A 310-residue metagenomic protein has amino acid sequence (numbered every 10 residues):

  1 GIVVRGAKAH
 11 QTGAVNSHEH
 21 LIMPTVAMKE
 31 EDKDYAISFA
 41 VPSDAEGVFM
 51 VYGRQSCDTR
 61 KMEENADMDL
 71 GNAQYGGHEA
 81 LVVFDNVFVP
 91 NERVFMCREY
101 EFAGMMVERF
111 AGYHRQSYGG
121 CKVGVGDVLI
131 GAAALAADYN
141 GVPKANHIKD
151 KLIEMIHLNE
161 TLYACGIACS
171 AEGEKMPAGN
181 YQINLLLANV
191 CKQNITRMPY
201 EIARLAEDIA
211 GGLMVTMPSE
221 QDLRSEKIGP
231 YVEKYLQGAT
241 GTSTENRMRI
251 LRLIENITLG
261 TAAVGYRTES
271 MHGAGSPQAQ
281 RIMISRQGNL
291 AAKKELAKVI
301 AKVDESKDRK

Functional and structural regions predicted by a protein language model:
G1-C121, I284-R309: FAD-binding core of flavoproteins
G77, K122, G126, M155 (+4 more regions): Generic structural signal for well-ordered, non-membrane alpha-helical segments in soluble metabolic enzymes
S117-K175: Extended amphipathic alpha-helical segments enriched in small hydrophobics
K149-I153, Q182-N189: Short, charged, amphipathic alpha-helical segments
S170, E174-P177, L213-M217: Short, glycine/acidic-rich hinge or "gate" loops at secondary-structure transitions that mediate conformational
K175-G179, R197-Y200: Structured domain cores in non-transmembrane regions
L186, V190-R309: Alpha-helix capping/hinge segments and adjacent helical runs
